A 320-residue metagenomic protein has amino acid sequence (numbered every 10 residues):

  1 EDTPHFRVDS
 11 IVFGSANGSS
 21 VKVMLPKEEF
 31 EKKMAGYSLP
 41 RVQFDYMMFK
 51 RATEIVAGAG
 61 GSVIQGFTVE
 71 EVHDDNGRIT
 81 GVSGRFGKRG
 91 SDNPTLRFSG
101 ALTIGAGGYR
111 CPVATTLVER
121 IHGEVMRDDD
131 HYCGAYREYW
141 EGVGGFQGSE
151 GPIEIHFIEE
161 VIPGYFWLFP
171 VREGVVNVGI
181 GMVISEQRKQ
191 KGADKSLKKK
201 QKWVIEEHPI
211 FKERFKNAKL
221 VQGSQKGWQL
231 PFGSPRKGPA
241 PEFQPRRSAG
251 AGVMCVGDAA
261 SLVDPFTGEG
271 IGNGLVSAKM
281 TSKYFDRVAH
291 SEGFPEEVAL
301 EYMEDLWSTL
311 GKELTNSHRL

Functional and structural regions predicted by a protein language model:
D2-F44: A conserved beta-strand/loop capping segment in the N-terminal third of enzymes that catalyze redox or closely related
P4-R7, E213-V221, E292-Y302: Acidic/histidine metal-binding catalytic segments
E28-K50, E138, R188-S196: Short beta-strand to alpha-helix junction loop
Y46, Q65-F67, Q222: Short loop/edge segments at beta-strand edges and connector loops that shape dinucleotide/nucleotide cofactor-binding
R51-F215: Predominantly flavin-linked oxidoreductase catalytic cores and closely associated redox partners
E186-Y284: FAD/FMN-dependent oxidoreductases across multiple families
T267, K283-L320: Active-site-proximal substrate-binding core of FAD-dependent oxidoreductases
